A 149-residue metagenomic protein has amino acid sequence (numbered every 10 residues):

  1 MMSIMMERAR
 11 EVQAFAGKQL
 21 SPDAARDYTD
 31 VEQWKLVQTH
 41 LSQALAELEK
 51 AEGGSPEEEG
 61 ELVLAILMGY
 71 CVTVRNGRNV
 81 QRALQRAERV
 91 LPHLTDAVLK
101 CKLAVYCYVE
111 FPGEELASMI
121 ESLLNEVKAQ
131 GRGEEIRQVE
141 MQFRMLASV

Functional and structural regions predicted by a protein language model:
M1-T29, G53-V72, T95-V109, R137-M141: Amphipathic alpha-helical repeat scaffolds of TPR domains
M5-R8, V37, A97, P112-I120: Short amphipathic alpha-helical heptad-repeat segments
K18-L36, V74-Q85, S118: Short coil/linker segments at helix-helix boundaries
Q38-K50, G77-L91, E115-K128: Alpha-helical repeat scaffolds
G69, R75, V109-M119, M145-V149: Alpha-helical linker/edge segments of TPR/alpha-solenoid repeat scaffolds and analogous pre-/post-domain helices
P92-D96, Q130-G131: Short coil/turn segments at helix-helix junctions and helix-capping linkers within large alpha-helical proteins
M119-V149: Terminal, low-structured helical/coil segments at or just beyond the last alpha-helical repeat
